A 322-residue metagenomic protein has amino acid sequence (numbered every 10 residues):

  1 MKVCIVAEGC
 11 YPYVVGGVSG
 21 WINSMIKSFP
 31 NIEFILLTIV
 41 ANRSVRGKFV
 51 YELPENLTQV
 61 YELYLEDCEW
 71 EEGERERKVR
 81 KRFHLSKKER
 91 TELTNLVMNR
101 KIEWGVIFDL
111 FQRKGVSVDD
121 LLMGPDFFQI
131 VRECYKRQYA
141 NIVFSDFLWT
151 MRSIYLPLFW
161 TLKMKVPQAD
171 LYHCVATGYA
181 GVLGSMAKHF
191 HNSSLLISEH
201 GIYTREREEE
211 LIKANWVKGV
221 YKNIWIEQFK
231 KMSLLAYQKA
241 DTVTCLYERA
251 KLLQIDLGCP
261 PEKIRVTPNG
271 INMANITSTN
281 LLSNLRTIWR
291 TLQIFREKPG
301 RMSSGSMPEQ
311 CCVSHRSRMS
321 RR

Functional and structural regions predicted by a protein language model:
M1-V131, Y135: N-terminal subdomain of nucleotide-sugar transferases
V3, L171, K188-N215: Active-site proximal beta-strand in glycosyltransferases
V97, K163-G181, F190-L196, H200: Short N-terminal targeting/anchoring amphipathic segment
F147-L171, G181-L183, K231: An amphipathic, basic-hydrophobic alpha-helix
L158-Q168, F190, I202-Y203, V220-V243: Membrane-proximal helix-turn-helix segments that form the acceptor-binding/catalytic region of lipid-linked
R249, G270: Carbohydrate-associated surface elements
I255, E262, I271-I288, L292-E297 (+1 more regions): Acidic anion/phosphate-binding donor-loop and adjacent secondary structure in glycosyltransferase catalytic cores
L292-K298, G305, S314-S320: Short donor-sugar binding/catalytic loops of nucleotide-sugar-dependent glycosyltransferases, especially enzymes
